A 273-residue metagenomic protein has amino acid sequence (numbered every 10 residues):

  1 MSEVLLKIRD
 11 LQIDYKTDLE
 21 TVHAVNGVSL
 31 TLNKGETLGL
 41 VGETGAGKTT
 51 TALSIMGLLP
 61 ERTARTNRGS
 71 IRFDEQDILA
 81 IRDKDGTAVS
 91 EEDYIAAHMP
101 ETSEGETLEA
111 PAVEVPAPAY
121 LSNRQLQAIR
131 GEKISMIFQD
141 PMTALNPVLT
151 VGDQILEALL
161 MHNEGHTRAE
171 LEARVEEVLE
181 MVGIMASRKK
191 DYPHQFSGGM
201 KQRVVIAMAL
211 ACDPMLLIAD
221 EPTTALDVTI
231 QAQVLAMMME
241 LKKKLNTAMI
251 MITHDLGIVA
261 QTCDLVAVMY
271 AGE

Functional and structural regions predicted by a protein language model:
S2-L5, D14-G27, L58-A64, A80-A117 (+3 more regions): A short, flexible loop at the N-terminus of ABC-type nucleotide-binding domains that lies
L40, G57, P222, L226 (+1 more regions): P-loop NTP-binding/switch modules centered on Walker-like glycine-rich loops
M56, R72, M142, V148-M161 (+3 more regions): Short helical segment in ABC ATPase nucleotide-binding domains corresponding to the A-loop/adjacent helical element
Q76-D77, A169-S187: Conserved ABC ATPase "signature" region
I155, I206, L217, I230 (+1 more regions): Hydrophobic anchor residue at the start of the ABC signature
Y192-F196, M200: Conserved ABC ATPase signature
A211-M215: A short, proline-enriched helix->beta-strand linker immediately N-terminal to the Walker B motif in ABC-type P-loop
